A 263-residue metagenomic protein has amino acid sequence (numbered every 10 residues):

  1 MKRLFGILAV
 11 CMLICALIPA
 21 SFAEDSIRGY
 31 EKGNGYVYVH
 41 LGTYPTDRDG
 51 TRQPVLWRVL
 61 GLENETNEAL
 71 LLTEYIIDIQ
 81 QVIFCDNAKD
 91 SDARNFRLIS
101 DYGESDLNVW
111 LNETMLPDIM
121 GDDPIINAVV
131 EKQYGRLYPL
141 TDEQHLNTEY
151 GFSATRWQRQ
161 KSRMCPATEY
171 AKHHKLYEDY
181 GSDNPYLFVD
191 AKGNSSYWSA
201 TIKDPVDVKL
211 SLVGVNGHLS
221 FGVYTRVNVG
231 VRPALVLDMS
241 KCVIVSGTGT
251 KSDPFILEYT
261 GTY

Functional and structural regions predicted by a protein language model:
R3-A23: Sec-dependent N-terminal signal peptides of Gram-positive bacterial secreted proteins and lipoproteins
E24-Y263: Collagenous Gly-X-Y triple-helix signature in extracellular proteins
